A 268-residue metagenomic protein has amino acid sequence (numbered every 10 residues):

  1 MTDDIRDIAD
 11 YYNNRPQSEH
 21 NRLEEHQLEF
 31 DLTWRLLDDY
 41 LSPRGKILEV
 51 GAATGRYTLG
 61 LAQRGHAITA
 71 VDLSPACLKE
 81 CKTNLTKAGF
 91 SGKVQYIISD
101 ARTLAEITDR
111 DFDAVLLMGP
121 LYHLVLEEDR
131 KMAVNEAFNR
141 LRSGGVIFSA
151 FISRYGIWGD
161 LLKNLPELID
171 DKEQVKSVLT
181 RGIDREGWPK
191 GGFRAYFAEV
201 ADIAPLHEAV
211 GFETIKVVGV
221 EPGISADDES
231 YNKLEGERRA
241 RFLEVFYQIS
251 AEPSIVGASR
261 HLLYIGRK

Functional and structural regions predicted by a protein language model:
M1-G45, R56: Conserved class I S-adenosyl-L-methionine
G51-G55: Class I SAM-dependent methyltransferase "Motif I" SAM/SAH-binding loop
G60-T103: Class I SAM-dependent methyltransferase SAM/SAH-binding core
E106-V115: A short acidic, Gly/Pro-enriched loop at the edge of an enzyme's catalytic core that lines a small-molecule cofactor
L124, G187-A201: Acceptor-substrate binding/catalytic loop of class I
K131-S143: A short glycine-rich, Lys/Arg-flanked "PGG" loop and its adjoining helix->strand segment in the class I
V146-S177: Conserved class I S-adenosyl-L-methionine
V210, K216-K268: C-terminal lobe and adjacent flexible extensions of AdoMet/dcAdoMet transferase-like proteins
